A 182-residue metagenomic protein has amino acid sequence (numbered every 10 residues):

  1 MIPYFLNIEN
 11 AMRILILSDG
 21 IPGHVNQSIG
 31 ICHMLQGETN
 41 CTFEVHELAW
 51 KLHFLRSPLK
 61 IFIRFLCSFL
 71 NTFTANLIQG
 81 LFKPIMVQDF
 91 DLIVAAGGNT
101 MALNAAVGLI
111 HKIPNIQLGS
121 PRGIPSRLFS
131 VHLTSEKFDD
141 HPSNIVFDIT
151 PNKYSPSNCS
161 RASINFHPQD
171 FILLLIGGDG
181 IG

Functional and structural regions predicted by a protein language model:
M1-E9: N-terminal amphipathic/basic-hydrophobic helices that include classical n-h-c signal peptides and signal-anchor
L6-N7, V45, P156, L173: Intrinsically disordered, low-complexity regions enriched in small/polar residues
N10-L15: Extreme N-terminal starter segment of soluble prokaryotic enzymes
L17, I21-G37, T42-V146: Active-site and donor-binding regions of nucleotide-sugar-utilizing enzymes
P121, S126-G182: A nucleotide-sugar donor-handling region in carbohydrate enzymes
